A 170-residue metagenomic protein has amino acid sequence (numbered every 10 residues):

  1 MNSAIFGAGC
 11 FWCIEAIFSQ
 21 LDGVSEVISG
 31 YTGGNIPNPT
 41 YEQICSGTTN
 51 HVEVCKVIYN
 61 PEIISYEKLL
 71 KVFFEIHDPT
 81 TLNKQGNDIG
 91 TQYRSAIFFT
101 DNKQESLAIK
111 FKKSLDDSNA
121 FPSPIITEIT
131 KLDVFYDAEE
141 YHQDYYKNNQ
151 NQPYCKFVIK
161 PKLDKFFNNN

Functional and structural regions predicted by a protein language model:
M1-N170: Flexible coil/turn and secondary-structure edge motifs
